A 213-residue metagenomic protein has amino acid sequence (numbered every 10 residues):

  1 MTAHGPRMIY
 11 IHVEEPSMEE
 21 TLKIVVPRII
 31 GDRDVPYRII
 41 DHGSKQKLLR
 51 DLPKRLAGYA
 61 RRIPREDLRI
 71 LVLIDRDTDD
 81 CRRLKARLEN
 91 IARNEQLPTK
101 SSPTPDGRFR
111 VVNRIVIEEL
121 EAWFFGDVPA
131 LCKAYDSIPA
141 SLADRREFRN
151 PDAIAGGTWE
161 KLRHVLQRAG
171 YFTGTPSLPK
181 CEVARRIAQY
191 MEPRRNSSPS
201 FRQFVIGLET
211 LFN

Functional and structural regions predicted by a protein language model:
M1-M8, E19-H42, R50-R69, D75-N213: C-terminal accessory helical subdomains adjacent to catalytic cores in phosphodiester- and nucleotide-handling enzymes
I11: Conserved SAM-binding loop
E14-E15: Helix N-cap/beta->alpha junction signal
